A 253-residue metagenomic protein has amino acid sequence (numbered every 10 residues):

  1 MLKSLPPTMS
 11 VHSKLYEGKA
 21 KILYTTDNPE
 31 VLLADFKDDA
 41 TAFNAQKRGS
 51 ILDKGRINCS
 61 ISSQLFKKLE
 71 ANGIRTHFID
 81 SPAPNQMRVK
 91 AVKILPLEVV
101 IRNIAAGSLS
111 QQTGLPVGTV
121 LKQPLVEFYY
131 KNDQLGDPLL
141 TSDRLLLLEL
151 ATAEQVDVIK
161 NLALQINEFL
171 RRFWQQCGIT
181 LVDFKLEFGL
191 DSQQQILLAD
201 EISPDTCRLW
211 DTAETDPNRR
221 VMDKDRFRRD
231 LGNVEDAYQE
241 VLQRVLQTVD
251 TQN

Functional and structural regions predicted by a protein language model:
L2, S10-Y130, V245, V249-Q252: Active-site loop/lid in soluble adenylation, ligation, and acyl-transfer enzymes
Q46-R56, L139-L162: Short histidine-centered catalytic/ligand-binding loop motif
A71-H77, F169-L181, T251-N253: Surface-exposed helix-capping loop/turn segments at secondary-structure junctions
D80-N85, W174-L190: A short glycine-rich, hydrophobically flanked beta-strand micro-motif that places a catalytic Asp/Glu for divalent metal
I101, L181-D200: Conserved metal-phosphate-binding beta-hairpin within the catalytic cores of diverse ATP-dependent phosphoryl-transfer
T119, I202-N253: C-terminal helix-cap and adjacent tail motif
T119-G136, N167-T180, S203-R208: Phosphate-binding core of ATP-grasp and ATP-grasp-like enzymes
L150-V182: A long amphipathic alpha-helix within ATP-dependent nucleotide-binding catalytic cores
